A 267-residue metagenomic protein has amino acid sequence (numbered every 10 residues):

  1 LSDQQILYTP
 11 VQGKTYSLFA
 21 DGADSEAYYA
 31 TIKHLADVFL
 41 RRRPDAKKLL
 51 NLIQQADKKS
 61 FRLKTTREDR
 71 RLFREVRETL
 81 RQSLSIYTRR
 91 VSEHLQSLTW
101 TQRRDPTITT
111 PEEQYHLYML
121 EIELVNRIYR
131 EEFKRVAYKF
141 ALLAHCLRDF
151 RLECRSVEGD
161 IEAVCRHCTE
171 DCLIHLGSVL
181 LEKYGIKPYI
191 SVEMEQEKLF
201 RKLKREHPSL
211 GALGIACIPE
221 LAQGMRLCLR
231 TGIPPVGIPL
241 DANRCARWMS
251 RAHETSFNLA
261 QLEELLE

Functional and structural regions predicted by a protein language model:
L1-L147: Electropositive, gly/pro-rich neighborhoods at or near active sites that engage anionic ligands
H34-R41, N51, Q55, V179 (+4 more regions): Charged/polar, solvent-exposed surface patches and flexible loops
R62-R77, P208-S209, A246-E263: Short flexible/disordered coil segments
T66-R74, F200, G237-D241: Short, highly charged low-complexity linear segments
S85-L210, I215: Conserved mixed alpha/beta catalytic, RNA-binding, or beta-rich assembly cores of soluble enzyme, regulatory
I215-E267: C-terminal functional extensions of proteins
